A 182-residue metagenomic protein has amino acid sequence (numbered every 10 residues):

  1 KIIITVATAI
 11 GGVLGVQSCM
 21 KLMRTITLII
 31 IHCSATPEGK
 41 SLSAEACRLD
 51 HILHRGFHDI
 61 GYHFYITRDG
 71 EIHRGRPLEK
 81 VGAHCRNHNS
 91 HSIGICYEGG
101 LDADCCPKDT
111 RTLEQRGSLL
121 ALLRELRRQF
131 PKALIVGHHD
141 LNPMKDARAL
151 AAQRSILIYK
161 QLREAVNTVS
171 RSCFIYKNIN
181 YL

Functional and structural regions predicted by a protein language model:
K1-R24, R171-S172: Cationic, hydrophobic amphipathic alpha-helical membrane-interacting segments
T5-T8, L49-L53, A121-R128: Short, intrinsically disordered, mixed-charge
M23-D59: Cell wall/extracellular polymer interaction/catalysis modules
M23-I30, S34, R68-I72, P77 (+2 more regions): Basic/polar, cationic surfaces and motifs that engage anionic cell-wall and phosphate/carboxylate ligands
G56, H84-N87: Short, conserved, surface-exposed binding loops centered on an aromatic residue
K80-V81: A short acidic/small-residue loop/turn micro-motif
